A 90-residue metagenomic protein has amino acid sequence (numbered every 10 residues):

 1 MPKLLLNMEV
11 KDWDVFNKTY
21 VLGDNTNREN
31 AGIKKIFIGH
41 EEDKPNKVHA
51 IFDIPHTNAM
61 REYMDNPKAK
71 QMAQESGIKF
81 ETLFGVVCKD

Functional and structural regions predicted by a protein language model:
M1-D90: Short S/T/G/P-rich N-terminal loop/turn motif that feeds into the first structured element of a domain
